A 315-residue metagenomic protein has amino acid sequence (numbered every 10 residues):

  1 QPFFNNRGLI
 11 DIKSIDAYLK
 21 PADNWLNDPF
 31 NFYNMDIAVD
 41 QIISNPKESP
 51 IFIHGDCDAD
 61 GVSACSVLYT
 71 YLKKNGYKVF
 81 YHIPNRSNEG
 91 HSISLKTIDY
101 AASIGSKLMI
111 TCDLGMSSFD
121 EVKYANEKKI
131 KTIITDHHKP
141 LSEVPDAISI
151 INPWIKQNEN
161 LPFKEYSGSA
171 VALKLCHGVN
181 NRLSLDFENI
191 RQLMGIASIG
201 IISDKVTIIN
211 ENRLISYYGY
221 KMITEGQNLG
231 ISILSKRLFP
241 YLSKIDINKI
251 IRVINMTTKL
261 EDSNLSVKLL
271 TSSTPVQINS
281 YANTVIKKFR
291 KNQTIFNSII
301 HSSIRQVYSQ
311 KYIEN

Functional and structural regions predicted by a protein language model:
P2-L108, E127-K128, N180-N315: Hydrophobic helix-and-loop "lid/oligomerization" segment in the mid-to-C-terminal part of catalytic domains
A101-I104, T111-A197, S203-V206: Conserved phosphate-handling catalytic cores of large alpha/beta enzymes
